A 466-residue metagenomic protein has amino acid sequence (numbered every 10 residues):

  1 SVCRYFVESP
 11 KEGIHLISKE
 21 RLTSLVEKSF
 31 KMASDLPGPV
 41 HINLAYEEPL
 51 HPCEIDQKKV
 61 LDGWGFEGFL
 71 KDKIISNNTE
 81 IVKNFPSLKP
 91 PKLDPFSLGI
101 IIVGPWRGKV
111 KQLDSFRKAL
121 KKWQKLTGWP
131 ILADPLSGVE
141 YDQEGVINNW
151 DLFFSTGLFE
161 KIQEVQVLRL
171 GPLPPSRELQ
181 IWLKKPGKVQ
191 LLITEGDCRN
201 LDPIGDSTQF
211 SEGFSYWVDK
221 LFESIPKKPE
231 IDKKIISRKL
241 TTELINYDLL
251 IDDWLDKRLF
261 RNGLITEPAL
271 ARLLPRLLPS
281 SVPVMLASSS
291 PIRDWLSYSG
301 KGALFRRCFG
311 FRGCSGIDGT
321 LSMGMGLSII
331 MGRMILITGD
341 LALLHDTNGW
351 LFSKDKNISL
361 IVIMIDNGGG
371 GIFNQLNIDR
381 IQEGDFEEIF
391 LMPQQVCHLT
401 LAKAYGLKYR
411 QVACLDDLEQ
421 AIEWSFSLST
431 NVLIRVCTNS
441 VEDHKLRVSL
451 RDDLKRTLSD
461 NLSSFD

Functional and structural regions predicted by a protein language model:
S1, S299-D466: Thiamine diphosphate
S1-V26, A133-L250, S353: Glycine-rich, acidic loop regions that bind phosphate or pyrophosphate groups
F30-P37, P86-I100, W123, I162 (+3 more regions): Glycine-rich phosphate/diphosphate-binding loops that line cofactor/substrate pockets in enzymes
D35-V82, A421-D466: Glycine/aspartate-rich loop-and-adjacent alpha/beta segment that forms the canonical ThDP
H41-A45, I102-G104, R169-G171, I193-T194 (+4 more regions): Short beta-strand segments
I81-L93, D114-S115, F260-L277: A short, well-structured juxtamembrane/interface segment
V103-L191, E195, N200-L201, D206 (+3 more regions): Glycine-rich, anion-gripping cofactor-binding loops and their flanking helix/strand elements in enzyme active sites
I245-M331: Active-site diphosphate/adenylate-binding microenvironment
